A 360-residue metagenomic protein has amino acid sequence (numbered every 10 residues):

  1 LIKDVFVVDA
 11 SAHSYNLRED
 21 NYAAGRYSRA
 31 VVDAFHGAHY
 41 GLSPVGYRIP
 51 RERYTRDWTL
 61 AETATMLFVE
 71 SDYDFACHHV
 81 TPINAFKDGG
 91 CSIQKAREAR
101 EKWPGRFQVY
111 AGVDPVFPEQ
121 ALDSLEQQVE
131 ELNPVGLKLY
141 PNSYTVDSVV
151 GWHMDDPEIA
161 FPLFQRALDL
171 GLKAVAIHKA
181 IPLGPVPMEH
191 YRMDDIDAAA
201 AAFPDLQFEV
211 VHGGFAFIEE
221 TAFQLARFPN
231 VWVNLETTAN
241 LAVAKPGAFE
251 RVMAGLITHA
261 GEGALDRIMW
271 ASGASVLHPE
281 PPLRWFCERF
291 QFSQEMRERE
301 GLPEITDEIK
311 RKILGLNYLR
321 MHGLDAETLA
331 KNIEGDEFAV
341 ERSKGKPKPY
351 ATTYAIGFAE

Functional and structural regions predicted by a protein language model:
L1-A10, L17-M66, E262-R267, L277-E360: Mid-to-C-terminal alpha-helical segments outside catalytic/metal-binding sites
S11, F68, A76, V109 (+8 more regions): Divalent metal-coordination and catalytic microenvironments
S11-L17, H178, H212: Histidine-centered divalent metal-coordination motifs
R18-A24, G90, L122-S124, V149-W152 (+5 more regions): Short aromatic-enriched loop/helix-cap "lid" or pocket-rim segments at secondary-structure transitions that line
A23-S28, Q94-K95, M193, R227 (+2 more regions): Glycine-rich, phosphate-binding/catalytic loops in enzymes
V31, V135-G136, V149-W270, S275 (+4 more regions): Catalytic pocket-lining loop regions of alpha/beta-barrel enzymes, especially the amidohydrolase/enolase/GH5 lineages
W58-A64, C91-R97, A121-L125, M193-I196 (+2 more regions): Alpha-helical scaffolding within the catalytic cores of extracellular/periplasmic polymer-degrading hydrolases
D74-P182, P187-H190: Active-site gating/metal-coordination segments in enzymes
